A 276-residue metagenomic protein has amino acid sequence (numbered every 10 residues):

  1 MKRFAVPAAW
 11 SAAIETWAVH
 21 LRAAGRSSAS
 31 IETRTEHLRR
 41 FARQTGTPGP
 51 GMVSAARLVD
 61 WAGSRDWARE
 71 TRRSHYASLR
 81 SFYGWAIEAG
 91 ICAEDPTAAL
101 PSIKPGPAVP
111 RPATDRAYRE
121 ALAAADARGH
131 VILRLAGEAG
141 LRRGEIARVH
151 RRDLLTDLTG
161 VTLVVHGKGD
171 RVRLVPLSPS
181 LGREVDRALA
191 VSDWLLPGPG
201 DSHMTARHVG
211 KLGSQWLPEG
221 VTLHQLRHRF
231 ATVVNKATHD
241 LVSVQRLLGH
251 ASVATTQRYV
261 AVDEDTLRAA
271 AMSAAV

Functional and structural regions predicted by a protein language model:
M1-V276: Conserved catalytic core of the tyrosine transesterase superfamily
